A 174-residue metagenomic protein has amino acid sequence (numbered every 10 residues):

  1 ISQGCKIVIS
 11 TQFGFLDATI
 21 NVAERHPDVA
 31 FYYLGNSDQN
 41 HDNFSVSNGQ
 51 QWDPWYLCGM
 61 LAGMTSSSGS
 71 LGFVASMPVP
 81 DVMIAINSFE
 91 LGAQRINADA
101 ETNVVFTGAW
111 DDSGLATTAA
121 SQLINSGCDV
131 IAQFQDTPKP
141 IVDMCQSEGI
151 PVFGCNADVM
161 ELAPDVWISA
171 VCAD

Functional and structural regions predicted by a protein language model:
I1-D174: A residue-level marker of the well-folded mature domains of exported/periplasmic proteins
